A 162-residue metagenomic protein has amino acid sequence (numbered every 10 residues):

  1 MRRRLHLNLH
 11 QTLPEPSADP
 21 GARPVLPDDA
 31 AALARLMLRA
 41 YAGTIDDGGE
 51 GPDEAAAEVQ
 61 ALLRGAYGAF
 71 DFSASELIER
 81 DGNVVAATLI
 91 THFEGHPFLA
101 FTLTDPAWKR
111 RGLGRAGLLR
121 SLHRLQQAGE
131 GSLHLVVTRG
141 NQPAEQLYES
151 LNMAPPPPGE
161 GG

Functional and structural regions predicted by a protein language model:
M1, R115, R139-P157: Conserved active-site alpha-helix within GNAT-family acetyltransferase domains
M1-P20: Acyl-donor-binding surface of acyltransferase catalytic domains
G21-L38, A42-D47: A short beta-loop-alpha structural element at the N-terminal edge of CoA-dependent acyl/N-acetyltransferase catalytic
G51-V85: Active-site rim helix/loop that mediates acceptor-substrate recognition in acyltransferases
S75-L77, N83-T91, F98-L103: Conserved beta-strand in the GNAT
H96, L125-V136: Conserved GNAT acetyl-CoA-binding A-motif
T104, R110-Q127, E145-L151: Conserved acetyl-CoA-binding loop-helix of GNAT-fold acetyltransferases
P106, L135-E145, G161-G162: Conserved beta-strand-loop-alpha-helix junction that forms the acyl-donor binding cleft
